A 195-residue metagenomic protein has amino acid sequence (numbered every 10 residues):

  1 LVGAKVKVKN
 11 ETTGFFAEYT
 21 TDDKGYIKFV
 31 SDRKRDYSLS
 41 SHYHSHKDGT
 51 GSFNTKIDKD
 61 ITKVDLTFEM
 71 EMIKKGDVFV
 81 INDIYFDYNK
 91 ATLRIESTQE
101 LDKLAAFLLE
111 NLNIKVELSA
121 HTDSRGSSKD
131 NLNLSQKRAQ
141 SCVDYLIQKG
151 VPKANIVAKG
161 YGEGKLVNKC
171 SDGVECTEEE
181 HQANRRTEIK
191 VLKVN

Functional and structural regions predicted by a protein language model:
L1-K115, E178, L192-N195: Periplasmic peptidoglycan-binding/tethering modules of Gram-negative envelope proteins
S119-N195: Periplasmic OmpA-like peptidoglycan-binding domain that tethers envelope proteins to the cell wall
